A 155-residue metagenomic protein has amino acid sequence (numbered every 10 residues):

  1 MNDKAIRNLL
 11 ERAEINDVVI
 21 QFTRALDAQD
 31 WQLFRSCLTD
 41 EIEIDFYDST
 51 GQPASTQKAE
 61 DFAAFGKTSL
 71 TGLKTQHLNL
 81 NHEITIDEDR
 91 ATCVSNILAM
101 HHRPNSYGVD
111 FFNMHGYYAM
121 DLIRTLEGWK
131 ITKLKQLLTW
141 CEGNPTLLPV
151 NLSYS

Functional and structural regions predicted by a protein language model:
M1-D40: Short, low-complexity N-terminal intrinsically disordered segments enriched in polar/charged residues
N2, A13-I15, F46, A64 (+1 more regions): General secondary-structure edge motif
D3, T71-S155: A beta-strand edge to alpha-helix "cap/lid" segment located at domain peripheries
A5, L9, P53, V109: Charge-dense, low-complexity intrinsically disordered segments
W31-L98: A solvent-exposed, acidic/Ser-Thr-rich amphipathic alpha-helical stretch
